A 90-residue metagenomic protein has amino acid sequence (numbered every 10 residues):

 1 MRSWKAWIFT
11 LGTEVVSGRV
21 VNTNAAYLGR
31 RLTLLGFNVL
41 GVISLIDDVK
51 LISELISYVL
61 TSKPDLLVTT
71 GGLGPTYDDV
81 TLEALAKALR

Functional and structural regions predicted by a protein language model:
M1-R90: Non-catalytic beta/alpha edge segments that cap or flank active sites
